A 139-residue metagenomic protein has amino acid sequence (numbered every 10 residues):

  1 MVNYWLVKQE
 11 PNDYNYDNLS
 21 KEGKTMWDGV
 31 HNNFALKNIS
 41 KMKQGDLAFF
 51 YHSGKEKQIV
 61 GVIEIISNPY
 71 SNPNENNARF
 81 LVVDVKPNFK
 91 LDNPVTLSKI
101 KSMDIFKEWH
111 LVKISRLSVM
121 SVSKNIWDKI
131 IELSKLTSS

Functional and structural regions predicted by a protein language model:
M1-K43, S134-S139: Compositionally biased, charged N-terminal/linker segments
M1-N12, N72-S139: Contiguous surface segments at macromolecular interaction interfaces
L6-K8, F50-Y51, V62: Short, conserved beta-strand edge motifs with alternating hydrophobic and charged residues
N18, K43, Q58, N76-A78: Short glycine/proline-enriched turns and hinge-like loops at secondary-structure junctions
G29-N33, S67-S71, D104: Short acidic (Asp/Glu) patches
Y51-K57: Short, charged beta-turn/beta-strand-edge "cap" motif at the junction between a beta-strand and an adjacent loop
Q58-N68: Short beta-strand-centered aromatic/proline hotspots
